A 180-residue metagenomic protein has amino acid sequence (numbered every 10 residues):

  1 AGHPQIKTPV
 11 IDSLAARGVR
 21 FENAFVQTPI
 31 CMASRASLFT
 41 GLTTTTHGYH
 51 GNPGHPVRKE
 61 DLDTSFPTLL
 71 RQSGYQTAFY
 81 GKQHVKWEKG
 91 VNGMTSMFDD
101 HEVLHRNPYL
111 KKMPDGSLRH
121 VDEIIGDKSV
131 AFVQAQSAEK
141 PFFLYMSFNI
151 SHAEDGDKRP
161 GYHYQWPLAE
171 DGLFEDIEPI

Functional and structural regions predicted by a protein language model:
A1-F79, E88-Y109: Active-site segment of extracytoplasmic enzymes that catalyze sulfate/phosphate-ester chemistry
A1-I6, H105-E123, V130-K140, L144-I180: Active-site-proximal cap/lid insertion segments
A16-G18, F79-G81, V121-I125, A135: A short linear-motif detector with a strong N-terminal bias
A24, Y80-Q83, M146-N149: Active-site-proximal beta-strand/loop segments in catalytic clefts of secreted hydrolases
T44, H84-K86, F148-A153: Short, solvent-exposed loop/turn segments at secondary-structure junctions
E60, T64, R119, E123-G126: Non-membrane alpha-helical structural segments and their capping/turn regions in soluble enzymes
P67-T68, D127-V130: Short, hydrophobic alpha-helix immediately C-terminal to the catalytic nucleophile
